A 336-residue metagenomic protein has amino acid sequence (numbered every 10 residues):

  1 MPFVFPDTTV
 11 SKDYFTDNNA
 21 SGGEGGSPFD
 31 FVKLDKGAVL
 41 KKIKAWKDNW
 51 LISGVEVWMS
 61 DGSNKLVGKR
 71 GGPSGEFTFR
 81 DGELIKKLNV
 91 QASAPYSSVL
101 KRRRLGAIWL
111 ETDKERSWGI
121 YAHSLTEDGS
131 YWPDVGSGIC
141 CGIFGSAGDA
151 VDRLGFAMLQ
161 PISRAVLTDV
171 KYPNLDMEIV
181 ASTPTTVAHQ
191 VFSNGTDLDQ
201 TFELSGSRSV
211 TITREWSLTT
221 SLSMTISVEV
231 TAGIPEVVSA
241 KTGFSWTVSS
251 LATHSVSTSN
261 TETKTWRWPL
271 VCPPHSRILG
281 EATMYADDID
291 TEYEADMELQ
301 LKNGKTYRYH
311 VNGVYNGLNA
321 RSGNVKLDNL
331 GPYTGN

Functional and structural regions predicted by a protein language model:
M1-S207, K264-S276, E281-Y333: Lectin-type carbohydrate-recognition ectodomains
T211-E262: Membrane-inserting effector segments that mediate pore formation, membrane fusion, or transient membrane insertion
